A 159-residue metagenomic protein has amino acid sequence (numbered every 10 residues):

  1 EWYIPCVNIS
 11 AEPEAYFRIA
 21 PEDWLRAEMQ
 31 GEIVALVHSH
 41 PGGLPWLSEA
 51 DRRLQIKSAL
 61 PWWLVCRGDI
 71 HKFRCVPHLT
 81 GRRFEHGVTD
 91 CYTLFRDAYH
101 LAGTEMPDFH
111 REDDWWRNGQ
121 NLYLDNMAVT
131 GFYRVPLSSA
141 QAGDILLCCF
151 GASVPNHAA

Functional and structural regions predicted by a protein language model:
E1-A35, P41-R74: Conserved beta-strand-loop surface patch within small alpha/beta domains used for substrate/adaptor or ligand engagement
C75-T80, N156-A159: Short, compositionally biased
L79, T89-T93, Q141: Short gly/pro-enriched beta-turn/loop segments at secondary-structure junctions
L79-H86, R134: Short helix-to-loop capping/linker segments positioned immediately adjacent to catalytic or ligand/cofactor-binding
E85-A102: Active-site nucleophilic cysteine motif
M106-R111: Surface-exposed patches in mature extracellular/periplasmic domains of secreted proteins
E112-A159: ...with weaker cross-activation on analogous glycine-rich loops/strands in unrelated enzymes
